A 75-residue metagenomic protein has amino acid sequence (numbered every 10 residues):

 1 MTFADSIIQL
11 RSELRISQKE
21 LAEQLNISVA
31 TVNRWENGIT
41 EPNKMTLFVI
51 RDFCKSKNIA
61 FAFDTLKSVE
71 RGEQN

Functional and structural regions predicted by a protein language model:
M1-E13, R51: A short, Lys/Arg-rich alpha-helix, primarily the initiator
I8, S12, N26, N37-I39: Residue-level detection of the helix-turn-helix DNA-binding "recognition helix"
R15-R34: Short alpha-helical DNA-recognition segment
I39-D52: Short, basic-rich loop-to-helix N-cap that marks the start of a DNA-contacting helix
K44-M45, N58-N75: Short, charged recognition helix plus adjacent turn of helix-turn-helix-like nucleic-acid-binding domains
